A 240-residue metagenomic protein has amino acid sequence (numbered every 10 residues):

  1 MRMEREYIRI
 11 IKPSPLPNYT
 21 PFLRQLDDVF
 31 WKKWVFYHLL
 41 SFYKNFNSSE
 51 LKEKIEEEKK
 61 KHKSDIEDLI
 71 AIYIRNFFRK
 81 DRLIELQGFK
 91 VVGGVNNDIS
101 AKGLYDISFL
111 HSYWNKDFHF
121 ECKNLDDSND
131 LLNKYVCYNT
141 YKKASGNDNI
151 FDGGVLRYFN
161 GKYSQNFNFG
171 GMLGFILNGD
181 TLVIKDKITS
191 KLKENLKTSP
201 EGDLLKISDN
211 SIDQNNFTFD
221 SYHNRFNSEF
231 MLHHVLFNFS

Functional and structural regions predicted by a protein language model:
M1-K80: Interdomain/boundary linker segments immediately adjacent to catalytic/signaling cores
K32, F36-L40, K44, D65-I74 (+3 more regions): Well-ordered, non-membrane alpha-helical segments in soluble/globular domains
F46, I70-L83, F159-K162, L192-L196 (+1 more regions): Hydrophobic, Leu/Ile/Phe/Ala-enriched alpha-helical segments that form helix-helix packing faces
L51-E56, N133-S145, L196-G202: A solvent-exposed, charged loop/short amphipathic helix patch at secondary-structure junctions
N76-S108: A short acidic/basic microdomain associated with nuclease active sites
S108-H119: Active-site beta-strand-loop-beta-strand hairpin of nuclease catalytic cores that positions key catalytic residues
N124-L182: Catalytic cores of nucleic-acid endonucleases
S190-S240: Non-catalytic C-terminal interaction segments of nucleic acid-processing enzymes
